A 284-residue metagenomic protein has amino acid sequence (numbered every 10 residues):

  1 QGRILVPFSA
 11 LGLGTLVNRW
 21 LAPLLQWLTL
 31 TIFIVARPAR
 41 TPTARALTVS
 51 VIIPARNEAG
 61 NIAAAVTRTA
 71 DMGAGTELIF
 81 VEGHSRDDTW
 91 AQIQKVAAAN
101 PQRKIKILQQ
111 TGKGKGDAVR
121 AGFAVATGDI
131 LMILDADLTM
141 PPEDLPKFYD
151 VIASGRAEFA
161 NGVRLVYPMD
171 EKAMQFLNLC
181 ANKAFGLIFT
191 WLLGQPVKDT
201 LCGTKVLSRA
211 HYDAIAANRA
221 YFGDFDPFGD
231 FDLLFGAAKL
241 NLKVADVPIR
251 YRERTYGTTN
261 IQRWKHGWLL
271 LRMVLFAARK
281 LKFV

Functional and structural regions predicted by a protein language model:
Q1-L5: Conserved S-adenosyl-L-methionine
P7-V49, T67, D71, N218-V284: Hydrophobic helical membrane-anchoring modules
V49-E58, A65, M72, V81-E82: A conserved hydrophobic helix/loop-capping motif in glycosyltransferases and polysaccharide synthases
E58-N61, S85, K115, P141: Donor nucleotide-sugar binding loop of glycosyltransferases
E82-A91: A conserved acidic beta->alpha catalytic loop
Q110-V125, P142-G223, P227, R254-L271: Acceptor/aglycone-binding surface of glycosyltransferases and processive sugar-polymer synthases
L131: Short aromatic/hydrophobic "clamp" motif used to bind/position activated sugar donors
D135-T139: The conserved acidic donor/metal-binding loop of glycosyltransferases
